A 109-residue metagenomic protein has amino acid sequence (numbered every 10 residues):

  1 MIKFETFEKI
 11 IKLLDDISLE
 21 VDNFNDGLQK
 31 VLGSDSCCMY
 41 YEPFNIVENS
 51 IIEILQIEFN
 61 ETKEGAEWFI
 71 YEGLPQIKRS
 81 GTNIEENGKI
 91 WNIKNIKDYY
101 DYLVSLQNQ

Functional and structural regions predicted by a protein language model:
I2-K3, Y41: N-terminal leader/targeting segments
K3-L32: Short terminal alpha-helical segments
F24-Y102: Acidic, low-complexity, intrinsically disordered interaction modules
S105-Q109: Short acidic DE-rich linear segments
